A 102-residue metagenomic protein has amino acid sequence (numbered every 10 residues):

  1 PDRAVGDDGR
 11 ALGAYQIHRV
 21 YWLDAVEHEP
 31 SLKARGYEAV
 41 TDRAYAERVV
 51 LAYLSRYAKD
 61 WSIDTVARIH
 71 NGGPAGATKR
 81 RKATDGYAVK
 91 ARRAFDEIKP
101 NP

Functional and structural regions predicted by a protein language model:
P1-P102: Catalytic glycan-binding domains that act on GlcNAc-containing polysaccharides
